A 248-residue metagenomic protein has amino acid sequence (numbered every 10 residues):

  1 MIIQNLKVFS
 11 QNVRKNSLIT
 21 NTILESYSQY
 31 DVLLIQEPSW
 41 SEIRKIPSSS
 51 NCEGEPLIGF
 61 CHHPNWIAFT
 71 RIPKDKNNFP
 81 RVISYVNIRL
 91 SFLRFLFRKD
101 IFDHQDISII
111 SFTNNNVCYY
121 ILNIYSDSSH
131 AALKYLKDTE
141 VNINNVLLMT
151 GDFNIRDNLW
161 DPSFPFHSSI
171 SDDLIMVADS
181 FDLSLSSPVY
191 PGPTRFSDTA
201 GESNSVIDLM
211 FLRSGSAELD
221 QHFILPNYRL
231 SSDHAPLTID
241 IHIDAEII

Functional and structural regions predicted by a protein language model:
M1-I248: A shared catalytic/ligand-binding motif for oxyanion handling
